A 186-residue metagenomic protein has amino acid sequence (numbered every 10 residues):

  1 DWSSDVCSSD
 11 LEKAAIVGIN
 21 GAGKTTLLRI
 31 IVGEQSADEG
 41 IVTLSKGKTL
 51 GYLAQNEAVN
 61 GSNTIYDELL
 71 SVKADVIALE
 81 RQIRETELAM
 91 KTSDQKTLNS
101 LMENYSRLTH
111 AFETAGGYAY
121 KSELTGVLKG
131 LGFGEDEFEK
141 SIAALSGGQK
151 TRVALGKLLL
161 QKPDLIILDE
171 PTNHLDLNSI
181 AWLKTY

Functional and structural regions predicted by a protein language model:
S4-Y186: ABC ATP-binding cassette signature C-motif
